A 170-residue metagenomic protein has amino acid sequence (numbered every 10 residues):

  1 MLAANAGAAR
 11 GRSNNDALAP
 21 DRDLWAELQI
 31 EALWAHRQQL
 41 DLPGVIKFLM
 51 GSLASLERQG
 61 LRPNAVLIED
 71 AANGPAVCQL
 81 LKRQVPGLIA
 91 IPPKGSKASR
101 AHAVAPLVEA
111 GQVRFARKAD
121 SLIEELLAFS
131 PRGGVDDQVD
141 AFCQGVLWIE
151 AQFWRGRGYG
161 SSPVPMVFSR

Functional and structural regions predicted by a protein language model:
L2-A4, P20: Short hydrophobic alpha-helical segments used for membrane anchoring or interfacial signaling
A9-G133, V167-R170: Mg2+-dependent endonuclease catalytic cores in nucleic-acid-processing enzymes, primarily RNase H-like
L107, Q144-G145: Generic structural signal for bulky hydrophobic/aromatic residues embedded in well-ordered secondary structure
D136-Q138: Conserved GTPase G-domain signal focused on the G5
G145-R170: Acidic two-metal-ion nuclease catalytic site recognized across multiple nuclease folds, prominently DnaQ/RNase D-T
